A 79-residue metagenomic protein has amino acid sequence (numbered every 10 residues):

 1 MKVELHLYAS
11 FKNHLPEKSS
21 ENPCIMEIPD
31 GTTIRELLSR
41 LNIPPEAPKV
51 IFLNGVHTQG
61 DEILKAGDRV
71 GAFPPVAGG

Functional and structural regions predicted by a protein language model:
M1-G78: Ubiquitin-like/PB1-type beta-grasp interaction modules and other compact soluble beta-rich domains
